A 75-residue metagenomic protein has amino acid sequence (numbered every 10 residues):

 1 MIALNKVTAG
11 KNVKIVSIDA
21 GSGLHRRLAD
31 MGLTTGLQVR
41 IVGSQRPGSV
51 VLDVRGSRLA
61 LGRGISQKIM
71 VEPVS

Functional and structural regions predicted by a protein language model:
M1-S75: Compact, glycine-rich, soluble single-domain proteins
